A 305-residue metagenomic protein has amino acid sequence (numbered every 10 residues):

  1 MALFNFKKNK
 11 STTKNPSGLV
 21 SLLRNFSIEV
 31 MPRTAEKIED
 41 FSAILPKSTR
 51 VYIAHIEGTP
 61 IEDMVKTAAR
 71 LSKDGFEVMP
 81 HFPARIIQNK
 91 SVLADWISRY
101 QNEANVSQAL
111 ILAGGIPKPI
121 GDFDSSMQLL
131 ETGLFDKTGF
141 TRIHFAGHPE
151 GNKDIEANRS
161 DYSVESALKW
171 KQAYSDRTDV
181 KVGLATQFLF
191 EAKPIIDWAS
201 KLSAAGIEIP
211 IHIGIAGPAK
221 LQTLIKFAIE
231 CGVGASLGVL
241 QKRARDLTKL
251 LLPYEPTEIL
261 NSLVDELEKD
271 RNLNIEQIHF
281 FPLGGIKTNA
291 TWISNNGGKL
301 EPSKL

Functional and structural regions predicted by a protein language model:
A2-S166, A173, G285: Active-site beta->alpha loop and helix N-cap motifs at the rims of alpha/beta catalytic domains
L23, L45-R50, G75, A104-S107 (+6 more regions): Glycine-enriched alpha-helix->loop->beta-strand junction motifs that scaffold or abut catalytic
V30, I56, R85, S160 (+4 more regions): Glycine- and other small-residue-rich loops at beta-strand/loop junctions that grip anionic moieties
V30-P32, L112, S125-G151, D161 (+4 more regions): Active-site pocket-lining/capping segments in soluble small-molecule metabolic enzymes
P80, K171, V180, I213 (+2 more regions): Conserved, mostly hydrophobic/aromatic
S91-S98, S163, K193-S203, L221-T223 (+1 more regions): Catalytic cores of alpha/beta
G121-D122, I155-A157, I196-D197, Q222-C231 (+1 more regions): Short, well-ordered secondary-structure micro-motifs
R159-R177, K181-S203: Hydrophobic, aromatic-enriched interface-forming segments
